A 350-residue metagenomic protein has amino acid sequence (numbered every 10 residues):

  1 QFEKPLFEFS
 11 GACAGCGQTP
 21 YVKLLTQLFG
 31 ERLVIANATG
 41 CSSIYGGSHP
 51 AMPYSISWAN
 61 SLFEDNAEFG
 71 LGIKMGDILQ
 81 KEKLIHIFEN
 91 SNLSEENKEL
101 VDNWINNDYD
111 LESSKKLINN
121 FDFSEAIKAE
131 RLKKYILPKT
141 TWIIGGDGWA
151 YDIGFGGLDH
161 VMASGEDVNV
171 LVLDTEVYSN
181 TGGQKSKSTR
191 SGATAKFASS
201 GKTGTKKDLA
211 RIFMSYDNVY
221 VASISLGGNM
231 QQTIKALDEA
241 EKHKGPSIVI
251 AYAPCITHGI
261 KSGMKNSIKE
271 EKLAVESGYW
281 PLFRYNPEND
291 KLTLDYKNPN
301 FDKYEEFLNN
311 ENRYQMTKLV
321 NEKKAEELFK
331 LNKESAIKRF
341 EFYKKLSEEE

Functional and structural regions predicted by a protein language model:
Q1-Q27, E31-V34, S43, A51-M52 (+2 more regions): Flanking helices and flexible, charged tails adjoining ferredoxin-like Fe-S electron-transfer domains in multi-subunit
F2-A12, G70-E95, Y135-L137, S191-H243 (+2 more regions): Conserved thiamine diphosphate
T19-L24, E31-V34, I44-P53, F121-Q184 (+2 more regions): Thiamine diphosphate
A38-G47, G228-M230, Y252-G259: A glycine-rich phosphate-binding loop feature that marks nucleotide/adenosyl-phosphate handling sites
H49, D152, H160-V168, L173-S188 (+3 more regions): Residues forming the flavin
P50-S61, T233-E327, L331, K344: Glycine/aspartate-rich loop-and-adjacent alpha/beta segment that forms the canonical ThDP
N66-K128, K318: N-terminal leader/propeptide and maturation segments of large enzyme subunits in energy/redox metabolism and hydrolases
